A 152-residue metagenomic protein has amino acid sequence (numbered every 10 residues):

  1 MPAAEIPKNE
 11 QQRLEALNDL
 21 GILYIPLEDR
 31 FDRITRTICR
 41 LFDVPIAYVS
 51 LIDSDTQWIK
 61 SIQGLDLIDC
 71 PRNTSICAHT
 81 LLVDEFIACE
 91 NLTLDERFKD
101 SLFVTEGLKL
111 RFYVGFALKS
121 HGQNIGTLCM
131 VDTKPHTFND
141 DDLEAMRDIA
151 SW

Functional and structural regions predicted by a protein language model:
M1-N73: Intrinsically disordered, low-complexity terminal regulatory regions
R33-R36, S75, L82, D148-S151: Generic recognition of well-ordered alpha-helical segments within structured catalytic/regulatory domains
V44, Y113, I125: Short coil/loop residues immediately preceding or within conserved phosphate-binding loops of NTP-utilizing enzyme
P45-I46, I52-I62, L67-R111: Regulatory sensory and allosteric helical modules in signal-transduction proteins and certain transcription factors
C77, L118-D132: Sensory-domain boundary capping and coupling elements
R111-K119: A short, aliphatic-rich beta-strand micro-motif
K134-H136: A generic structural motif
F138-W152: Amphipathic alpha-helical "output/dimerization" segments
